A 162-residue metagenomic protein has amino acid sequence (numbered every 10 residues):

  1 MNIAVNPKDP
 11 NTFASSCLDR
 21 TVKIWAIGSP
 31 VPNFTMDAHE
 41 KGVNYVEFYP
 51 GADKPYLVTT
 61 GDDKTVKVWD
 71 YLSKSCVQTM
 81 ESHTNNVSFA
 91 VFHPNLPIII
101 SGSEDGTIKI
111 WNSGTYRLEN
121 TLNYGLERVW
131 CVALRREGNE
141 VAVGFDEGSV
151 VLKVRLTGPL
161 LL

Functional and structural regions predicted by a protein language model:
M1, D9-T12, P32, G42 (+7 more regions): WD40/WD-repeat beta-propeller blade-loop signature
M1-N2, N6-T12, S16-G28, F34-T35: Solenoidal tandem-repeat scaffolds enriched in leucines and small polar residues
I3, V22-I27, V46, V66-W69 (+3 more regions): WD40-repeat beta-propellers
A4-P10, G28-S29, E47-K54, D70-S73 (+2 more regions): Loop/turn segments within WD40 beta-propeller blades
S15-D19, T59-D63, S101-D105, G144-E147: Conserved strand-to-loop turn within each blade of WD40 beta-propeller repeats
S29-F34, S73-V77, T115-E119, P159-L162: Beta-strand initiation motifs
D37-V43, M80-V87, L122-V129: WD40/WD-repeat beta-propeller blade N-cap
C131, R135-L161: Blade-level signature of beta-propeller repeat domains, shared across WD40, Kelch, NHL, RCC1 and BNR/Asp-box propellers
